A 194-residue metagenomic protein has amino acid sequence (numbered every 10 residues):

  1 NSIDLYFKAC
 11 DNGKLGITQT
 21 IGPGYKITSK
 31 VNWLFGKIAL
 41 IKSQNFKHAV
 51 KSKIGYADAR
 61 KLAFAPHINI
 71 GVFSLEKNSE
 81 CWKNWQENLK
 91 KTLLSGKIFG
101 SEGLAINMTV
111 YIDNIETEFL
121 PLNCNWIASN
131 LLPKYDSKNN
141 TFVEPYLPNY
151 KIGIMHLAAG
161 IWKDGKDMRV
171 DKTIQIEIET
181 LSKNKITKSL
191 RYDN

Functional and structural regions predicted by a protein language model:
N1-N194: Glycosyltransferase catalytic domains, chiefly GT-A lineage
